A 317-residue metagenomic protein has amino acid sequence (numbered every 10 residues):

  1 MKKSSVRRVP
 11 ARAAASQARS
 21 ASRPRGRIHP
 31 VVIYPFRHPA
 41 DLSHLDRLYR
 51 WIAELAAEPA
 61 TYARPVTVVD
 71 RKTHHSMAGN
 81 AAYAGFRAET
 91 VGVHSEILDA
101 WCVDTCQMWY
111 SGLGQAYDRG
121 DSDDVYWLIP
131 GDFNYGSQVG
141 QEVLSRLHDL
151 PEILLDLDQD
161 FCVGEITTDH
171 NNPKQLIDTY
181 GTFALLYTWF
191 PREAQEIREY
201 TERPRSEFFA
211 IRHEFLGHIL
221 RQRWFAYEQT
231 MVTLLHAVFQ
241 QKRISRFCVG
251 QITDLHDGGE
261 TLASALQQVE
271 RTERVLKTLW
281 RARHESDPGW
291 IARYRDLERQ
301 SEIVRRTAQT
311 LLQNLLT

Functional and structural regions predicted by a protein language model:
P30-W51: A conserved hydrophobic helix/loop-capping motif in glycosyltransferases and polysaccharide synthases
R50-A63: Short, acidic, metal-binding catalytic loop of nucleotide-sugar glycosyltransferases
V68-Y83: A conserved acidic beta->alpha catalytic loop
D99-D118: Glycine-rich, basic loop-to-helix element that forms the pyrophosphate-binding segment of sugar-nucleotide handling
W109, Q115, S137-A210: Acceptor/aglycone-binding surface of glycosyltransferases and processive sugar-polymer synthases
D123-G136: Short beta-strand-to-loop acidic/aromatic patch adjacent to the donor-nucleotide binding site
R192-Y227, H236-K242: Aromatic-glycine-rich donor-binding/catalytic loop that engages nucleotide-sugar donors across glycosyltransferases
M231-L234, V238-T317: C-terminal catalytic/acceptor-binding lobe
